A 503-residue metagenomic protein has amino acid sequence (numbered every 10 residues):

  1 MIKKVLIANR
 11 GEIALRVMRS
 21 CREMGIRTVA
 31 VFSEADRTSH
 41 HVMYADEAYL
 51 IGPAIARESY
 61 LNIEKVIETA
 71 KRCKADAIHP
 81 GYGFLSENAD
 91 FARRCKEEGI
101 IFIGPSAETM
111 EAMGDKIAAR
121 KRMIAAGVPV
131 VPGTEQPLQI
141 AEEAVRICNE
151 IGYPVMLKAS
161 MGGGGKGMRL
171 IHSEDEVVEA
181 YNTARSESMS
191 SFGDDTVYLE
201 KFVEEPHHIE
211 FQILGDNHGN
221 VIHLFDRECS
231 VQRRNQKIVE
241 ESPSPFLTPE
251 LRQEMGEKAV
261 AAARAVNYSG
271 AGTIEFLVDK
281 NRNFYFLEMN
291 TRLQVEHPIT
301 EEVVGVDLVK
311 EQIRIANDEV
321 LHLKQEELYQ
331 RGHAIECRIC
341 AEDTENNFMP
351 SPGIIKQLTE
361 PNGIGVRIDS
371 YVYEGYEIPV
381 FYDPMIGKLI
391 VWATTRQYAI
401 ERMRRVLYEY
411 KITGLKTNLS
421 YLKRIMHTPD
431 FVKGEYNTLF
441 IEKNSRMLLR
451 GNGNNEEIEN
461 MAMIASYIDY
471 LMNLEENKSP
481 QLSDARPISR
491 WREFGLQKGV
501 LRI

Functional and structural regions predicted by a protein language model:
M1-I274, V278-N290, Q294: N-terminal beta-alpha lobe that positions the nucleotide/phosphoryl donor in ATP/NTP-coupled carboxylate activation
P298-T300, V304-I503: Catalytic cores of soluble metabolic enzymes centered on carboxylation/carboxyl-transfer
